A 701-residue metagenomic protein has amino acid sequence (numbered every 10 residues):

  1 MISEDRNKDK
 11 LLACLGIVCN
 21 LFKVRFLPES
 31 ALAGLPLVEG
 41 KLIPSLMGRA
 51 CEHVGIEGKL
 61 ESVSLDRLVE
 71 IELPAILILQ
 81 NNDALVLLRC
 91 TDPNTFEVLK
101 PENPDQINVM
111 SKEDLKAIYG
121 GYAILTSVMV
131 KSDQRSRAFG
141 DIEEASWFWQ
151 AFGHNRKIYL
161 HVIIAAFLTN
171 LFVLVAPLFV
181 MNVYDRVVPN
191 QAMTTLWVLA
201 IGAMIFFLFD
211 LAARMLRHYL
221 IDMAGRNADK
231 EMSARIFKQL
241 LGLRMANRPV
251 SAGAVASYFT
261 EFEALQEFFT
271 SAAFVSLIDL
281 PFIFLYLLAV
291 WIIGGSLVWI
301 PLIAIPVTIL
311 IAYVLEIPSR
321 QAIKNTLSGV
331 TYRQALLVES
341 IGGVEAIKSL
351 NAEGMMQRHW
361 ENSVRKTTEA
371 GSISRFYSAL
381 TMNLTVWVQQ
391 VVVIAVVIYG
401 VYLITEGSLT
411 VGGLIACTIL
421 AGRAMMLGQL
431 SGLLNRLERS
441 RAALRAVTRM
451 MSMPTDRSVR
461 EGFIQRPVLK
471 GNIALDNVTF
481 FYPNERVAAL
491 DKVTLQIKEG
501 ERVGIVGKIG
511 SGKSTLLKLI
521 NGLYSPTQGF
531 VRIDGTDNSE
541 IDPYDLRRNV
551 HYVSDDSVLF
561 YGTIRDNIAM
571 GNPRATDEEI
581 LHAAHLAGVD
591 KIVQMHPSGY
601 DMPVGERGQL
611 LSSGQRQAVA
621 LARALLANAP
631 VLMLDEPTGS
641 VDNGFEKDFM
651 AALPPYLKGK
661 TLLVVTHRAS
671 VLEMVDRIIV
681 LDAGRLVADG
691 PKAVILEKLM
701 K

Functional and structural regions predicted by a protein language model:
V180, Q239-L285: Juxtamembrane loop-to-helix connectors within ABC transporter transmembrane domains
L199-F209, R214, V275-N325, I398-L409 (+1 more regions): Transmembrane helices of ABC transporter permease
A203-D210, A304-V307, S378-Q389, V411-G432: Hydrophobic alpha-helical segments in the permease module
D222, S349-A352, F376, R423-S452: Cytosolic ends of transmembrane helices, especially the final helix of ABC transmembrane type-1 domains
M245, S257-F269, A273, Q321-A335 (+5 more regions): An intracellular "coupling" helix at the cytosolic face of ABC transporter transmembrane type-1 domains
N521: Helix-to-loop junction immediately C-terminal to a conserved catalytic motif
R532, E540, R565-E606, A651 (+2 more regions): ABC ATPase nucleotide-binding domain helical subdomain, centered on the C-loop/LSGGQ "ABC signature"
L626-P630, G659: A short, proline-enriched helix->beta-strand linker immediately N-terminal to the Walker B motif in ABC-type P-loop
